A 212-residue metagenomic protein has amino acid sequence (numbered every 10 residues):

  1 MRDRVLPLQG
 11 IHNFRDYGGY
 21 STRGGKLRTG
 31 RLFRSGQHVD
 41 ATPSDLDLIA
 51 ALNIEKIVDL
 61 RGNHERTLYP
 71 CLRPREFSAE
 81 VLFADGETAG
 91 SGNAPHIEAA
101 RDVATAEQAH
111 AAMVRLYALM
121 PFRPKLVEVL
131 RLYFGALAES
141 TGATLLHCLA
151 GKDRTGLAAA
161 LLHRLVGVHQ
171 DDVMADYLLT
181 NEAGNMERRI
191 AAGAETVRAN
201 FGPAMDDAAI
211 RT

Functional and structural regions predicted by a protein language model:
M1-L145, L157-T212: Cys-dependent protein tyrosine phosphatase-like superfamily
A150, R154-T155: Ser/Thr-glycine-rich phosphate-binding loops at phosphate-binding pockets of nucleotides, nucleotide cofactors
